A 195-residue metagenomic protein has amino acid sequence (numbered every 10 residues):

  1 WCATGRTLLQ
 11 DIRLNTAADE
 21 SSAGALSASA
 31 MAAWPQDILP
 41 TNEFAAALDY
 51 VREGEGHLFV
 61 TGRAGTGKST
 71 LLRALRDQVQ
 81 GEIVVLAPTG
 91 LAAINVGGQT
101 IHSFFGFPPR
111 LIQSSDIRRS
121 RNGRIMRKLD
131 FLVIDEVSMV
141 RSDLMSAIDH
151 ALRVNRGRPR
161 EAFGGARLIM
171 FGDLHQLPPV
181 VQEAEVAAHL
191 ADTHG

Functional and structural regions predicted by a protein language model:
W1-G195: Conserved ATP-binding/catalytic motifs of P-loop helicase motor domains
